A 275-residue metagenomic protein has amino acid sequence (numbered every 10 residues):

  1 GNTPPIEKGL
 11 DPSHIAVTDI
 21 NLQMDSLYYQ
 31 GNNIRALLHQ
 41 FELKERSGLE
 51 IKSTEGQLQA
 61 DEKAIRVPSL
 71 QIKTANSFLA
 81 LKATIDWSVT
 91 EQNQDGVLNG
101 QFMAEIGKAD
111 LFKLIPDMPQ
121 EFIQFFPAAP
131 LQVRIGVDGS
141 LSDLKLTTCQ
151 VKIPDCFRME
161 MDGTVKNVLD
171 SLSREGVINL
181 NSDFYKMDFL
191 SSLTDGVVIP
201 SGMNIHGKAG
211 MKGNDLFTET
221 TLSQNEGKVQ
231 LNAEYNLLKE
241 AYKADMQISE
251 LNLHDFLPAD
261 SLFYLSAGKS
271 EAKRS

Functional and structural regions predicted by a protein language model:
G1, I15-G31, K52-A64, S69-I72 (+10 more regions): Extended lipid/amphipathic-ligand handling interfaces
G1-P4, L37-L43, L70, E105-G107 (+3 more regions): Generic short beta-strand segments
T3-P5, K44, E91, K108-F112 (+6 more regions): Gram-negative outer-membrane beta-barrel proteins
E7-G9, P119-I123, S192-D195, L257-D260: Extracellular loop and loop/strand-boundary signature of outer-membrane beta-barrel proteins
H39, F126, S191-V198: Glycine-rich phosphate-binding "P-loop"
E45, T74, I153, Q224: Acidic surface patches and DE-rich sequence motifs
F112-K113, I123, D195-V197, S201: Outer-membrane beta-barrel proteins, especially TonB-dependent receptors
F112-L114, L262-F263: Ligand-binding grooves and catalytic loops that recognize ribose/phosphate and carbohydrate rings, and esterified lipid
